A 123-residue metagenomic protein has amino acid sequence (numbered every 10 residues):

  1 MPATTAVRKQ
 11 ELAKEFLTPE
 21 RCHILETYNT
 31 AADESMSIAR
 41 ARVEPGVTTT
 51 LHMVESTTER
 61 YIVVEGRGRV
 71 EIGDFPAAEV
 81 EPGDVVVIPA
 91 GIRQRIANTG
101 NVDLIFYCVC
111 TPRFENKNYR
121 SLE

Functional and structural regions predicted by a protein language model:
M1-M36, T50, N118-E123: A short, N-terminal "cap"/entry segment at the start of jelly-roll beta-barrel domains of the cupin/DSBH fold
A32, R69, A77, P82 (+1 more regions): Ligand-binding loop in jelly-roll beta-barrel domains
M36-I38, T48, T58, I105: Intrinsic-disorder/low-complexity, polar/charged segments enriched in Ser/Thr/Lys/Arg/Asp/Glu/Gln
I38-R42, R60, A77, V85-V87: Conserved hydrophobic/aromatic beta-strand scaffold that supports enzyme active sites
R42, T58, S121-E123: Short intrinsically disordered coil segments
T48, V54-P82, I92: A short beta-strand-loop-beta hairpin characteristic of the jelly-roll/cupin
